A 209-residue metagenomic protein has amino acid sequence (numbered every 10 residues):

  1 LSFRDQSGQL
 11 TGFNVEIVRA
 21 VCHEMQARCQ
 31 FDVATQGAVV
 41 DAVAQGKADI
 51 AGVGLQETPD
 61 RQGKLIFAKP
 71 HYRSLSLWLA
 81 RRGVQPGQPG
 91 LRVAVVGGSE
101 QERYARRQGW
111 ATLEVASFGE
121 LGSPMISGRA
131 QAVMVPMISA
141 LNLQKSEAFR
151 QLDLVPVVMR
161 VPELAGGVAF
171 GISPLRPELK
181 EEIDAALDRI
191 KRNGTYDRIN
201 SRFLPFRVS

Functional and structural regions predicted by a protein language model:
L1-F13: Short glycine-rich His-centered loop
S2, V84-R103, Q108-L113, Q131: Short loop->beta-strand "edge-of-pocket" segments that line small-molecule binding or catalytic clefts across diverse
F13, I17, P89-R92, Y104 (+2 more regions): Short amphipathic alpha-helical coupling segments at ligand-binding clamshell hinges and other catalytic/signaling
V15, R19, H23, R28-P89 (+1 more regions): Acidic, polar ligand-binding/catalytic clefts
H23-E24, D32-V33, G37-I50, K64 (+3 more regions): Short helices/loops that flank or line small-molecule/ion binding pockets
G37-A38, Q56-D60, V84, S99-E102 (+3 more regions): Solvent-exposed loop/turn segments at secondary-structure junctions within structured extracellular/periplasmic domains
Y72-L77, K145-D188, L204-S209: Periplasmic-binding protein-like
Y104-E120, Q151-L154, A185-S209: Ligand-binding clefts/hinges and TM-proximal coupling segments of bilobed small-molecule sensing domains
